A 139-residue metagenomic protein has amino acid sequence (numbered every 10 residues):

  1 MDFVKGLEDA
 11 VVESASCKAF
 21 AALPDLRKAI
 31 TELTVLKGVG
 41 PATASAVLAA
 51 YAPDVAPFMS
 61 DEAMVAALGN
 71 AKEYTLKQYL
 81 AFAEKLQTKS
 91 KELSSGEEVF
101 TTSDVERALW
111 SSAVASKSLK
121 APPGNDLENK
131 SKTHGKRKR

Functional and structural regions predicted by a protein language model:
M1-V39: Helix-hairpin-helix/helix-loop-helix acidic hairpins
A21, R27-A29, A46-V47, L93 (+1 more regions): Short, flexible coil/linker segments at or flanking structured domains
K28-G69: Catalytic DNA-binding helix-loop module of base-excision-repair DNA glycosylases/AP lyases
A56-R139: C-terminal accessory module of base-excision DNA glycosylases/AP lyases that mediates lesion recognition and DNA
